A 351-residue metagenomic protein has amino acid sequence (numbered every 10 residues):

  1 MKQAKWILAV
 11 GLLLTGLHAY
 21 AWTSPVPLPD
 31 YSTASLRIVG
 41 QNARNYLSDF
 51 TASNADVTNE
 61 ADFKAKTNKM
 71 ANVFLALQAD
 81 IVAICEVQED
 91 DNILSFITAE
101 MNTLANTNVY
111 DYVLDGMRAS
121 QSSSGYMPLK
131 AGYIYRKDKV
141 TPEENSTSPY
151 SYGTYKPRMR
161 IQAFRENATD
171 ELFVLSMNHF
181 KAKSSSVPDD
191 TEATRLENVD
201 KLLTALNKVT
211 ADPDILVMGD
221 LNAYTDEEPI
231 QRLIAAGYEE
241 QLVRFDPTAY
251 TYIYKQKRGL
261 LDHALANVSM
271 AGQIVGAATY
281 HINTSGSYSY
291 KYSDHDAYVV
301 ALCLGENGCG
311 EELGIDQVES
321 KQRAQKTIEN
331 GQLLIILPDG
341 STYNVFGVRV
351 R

Functional and structural regions predicted by a protein language model:
M1-L8: Bacterial N-terminal signal peptides that target proteins for export
A9-G16: Bacterial N-terminal signal peptides
A19: DNA-binding interface regions
W22-G310: Divalent cation-coordinating acidic motifs and surrounding scaffolds that mediate Ca2+/Mg2+/Mn2+/Zn2+-dependent binding
E312-R351: C-terminal outer-membrane/trafficking sorting elements
